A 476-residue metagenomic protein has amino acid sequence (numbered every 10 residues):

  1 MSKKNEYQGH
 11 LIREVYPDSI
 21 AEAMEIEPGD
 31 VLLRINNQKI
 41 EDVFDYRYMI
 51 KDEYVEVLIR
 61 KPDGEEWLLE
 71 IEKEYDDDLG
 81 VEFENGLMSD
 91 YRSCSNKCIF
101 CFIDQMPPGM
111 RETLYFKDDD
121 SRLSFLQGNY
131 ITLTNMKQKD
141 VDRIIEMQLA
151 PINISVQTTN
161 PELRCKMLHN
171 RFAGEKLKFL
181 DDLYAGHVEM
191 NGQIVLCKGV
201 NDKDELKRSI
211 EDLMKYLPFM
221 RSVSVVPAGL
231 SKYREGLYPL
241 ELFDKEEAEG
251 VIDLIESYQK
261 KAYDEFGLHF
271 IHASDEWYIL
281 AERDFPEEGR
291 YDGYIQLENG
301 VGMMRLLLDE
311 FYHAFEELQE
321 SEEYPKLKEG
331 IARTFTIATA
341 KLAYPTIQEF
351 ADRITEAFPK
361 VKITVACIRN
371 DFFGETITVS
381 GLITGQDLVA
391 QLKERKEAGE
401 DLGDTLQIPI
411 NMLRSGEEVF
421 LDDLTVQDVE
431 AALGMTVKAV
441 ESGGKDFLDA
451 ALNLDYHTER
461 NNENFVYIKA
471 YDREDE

Functional and structural regions predicted by a protein language model:
M1-H10, Y48, L58-I59, W67-L87: PDZ/PDZ-like peptide-tail recognition elements
M1-N5, L11, E282-E476: Radical SAM enzyme core and accessory elements
A21, G29-L32, V57, C101: Terminal peptide-recognition signature
A23-E41: Conserved PDZ fold ligand-binding element
K39-Y46, E65-L68: Short, Lys/Arg- and Gly-enriched loop/turn segments at beta-strand edges
G64-E66, K73-F219, G229-Y258: Conserved Radical SAM active-site core
P151-N153, E189-N191, S222-S224, F270-H272 (+1 more regions): Structural preference for beta-strand elements that scaffold enzyme active sites
V200, M220-E246, E265-G289, N370-T376 (+1 more regions): Flexible glycine/acidic-rich beta-alpha junction loops that bind and position SAM and/or redox cofactors in anaerobic
